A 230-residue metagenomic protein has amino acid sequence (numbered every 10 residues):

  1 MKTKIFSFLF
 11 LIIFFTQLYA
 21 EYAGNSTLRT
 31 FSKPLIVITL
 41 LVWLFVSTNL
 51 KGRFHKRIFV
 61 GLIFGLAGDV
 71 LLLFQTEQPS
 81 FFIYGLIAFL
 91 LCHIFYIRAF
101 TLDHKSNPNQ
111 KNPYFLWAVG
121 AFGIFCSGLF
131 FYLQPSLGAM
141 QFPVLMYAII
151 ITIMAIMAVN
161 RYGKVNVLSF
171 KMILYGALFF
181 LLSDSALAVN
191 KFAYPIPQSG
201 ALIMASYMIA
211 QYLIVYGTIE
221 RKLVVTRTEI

Functional and structural regions predicted by a protein language model:
M1-I230: Polytopic alpha-helical membrane-helix bundles and their juxtamembrane interface segments in multi-pass membrane
